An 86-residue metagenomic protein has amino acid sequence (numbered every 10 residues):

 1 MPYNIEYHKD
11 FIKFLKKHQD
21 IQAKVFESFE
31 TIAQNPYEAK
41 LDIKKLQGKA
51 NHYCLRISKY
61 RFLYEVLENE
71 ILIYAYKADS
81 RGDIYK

Functional and structural regions predicted by a protein language model:
P2-E6, K13, D20-A23, I57-R61 (+1 more regions): Enriched for short, Lys/Arg-rich terminal
Y7-L41: N-terminal first-folded block
T31-L55, G82-I84: A short, surface-exposed loop/turn module that caps and links secondary-structure elements
